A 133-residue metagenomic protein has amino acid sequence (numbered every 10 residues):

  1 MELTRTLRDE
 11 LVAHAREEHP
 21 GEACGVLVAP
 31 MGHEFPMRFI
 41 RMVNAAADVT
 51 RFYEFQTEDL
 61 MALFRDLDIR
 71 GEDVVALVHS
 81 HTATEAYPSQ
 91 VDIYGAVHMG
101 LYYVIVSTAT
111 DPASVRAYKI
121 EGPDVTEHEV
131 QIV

Functional and structural regions predicted by a protein language model:
M1-V74, A83-V133: Conserved beta-strand-loop surface patch within small alpha/beta domains used for substrate/adaptor or ligand engagement
S80: Metallo-beta-lactamase
